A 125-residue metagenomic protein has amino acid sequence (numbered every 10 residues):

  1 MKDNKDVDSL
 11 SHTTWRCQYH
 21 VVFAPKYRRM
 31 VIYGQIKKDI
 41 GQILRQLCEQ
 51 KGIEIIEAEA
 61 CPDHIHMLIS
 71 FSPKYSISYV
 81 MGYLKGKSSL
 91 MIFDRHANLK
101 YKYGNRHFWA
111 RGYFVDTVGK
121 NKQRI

Functional and structural regions predicted by a protein language model:
M1-I125: Basic nucleic-acid-binding interfaces
